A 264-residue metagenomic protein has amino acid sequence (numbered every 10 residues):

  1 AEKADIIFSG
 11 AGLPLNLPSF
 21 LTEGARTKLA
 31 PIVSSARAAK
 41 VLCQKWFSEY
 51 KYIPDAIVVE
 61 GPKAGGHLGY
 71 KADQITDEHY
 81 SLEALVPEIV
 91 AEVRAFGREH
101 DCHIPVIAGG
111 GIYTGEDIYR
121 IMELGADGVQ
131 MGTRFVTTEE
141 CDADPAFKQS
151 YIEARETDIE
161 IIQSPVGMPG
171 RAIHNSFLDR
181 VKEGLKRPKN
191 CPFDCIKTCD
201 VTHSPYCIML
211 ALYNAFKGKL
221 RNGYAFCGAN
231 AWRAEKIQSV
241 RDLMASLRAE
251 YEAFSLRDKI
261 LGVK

Functional and structural regions predicted by a protein language model:
A1-E99: Active-site entrance/lid segments in N-terminal catalytic domains of soluble metabolic enzymes
F8, A108-G109: Residue-level marker of alpha-helix boundaries and capping positions
A64-H103, I107, Y113-K264: Conserved active-site-proximal phosphate/metal-binding subdomains
